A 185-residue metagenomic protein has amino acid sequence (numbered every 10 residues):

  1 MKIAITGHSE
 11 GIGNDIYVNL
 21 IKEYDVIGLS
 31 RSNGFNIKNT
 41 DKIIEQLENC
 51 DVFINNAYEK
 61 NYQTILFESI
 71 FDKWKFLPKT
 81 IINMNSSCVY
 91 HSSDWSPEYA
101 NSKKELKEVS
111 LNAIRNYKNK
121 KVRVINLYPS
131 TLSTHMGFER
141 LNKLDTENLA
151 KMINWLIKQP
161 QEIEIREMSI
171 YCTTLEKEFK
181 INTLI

Functional and structural regions predicted by a protein language model:
I3-K22: N-terminal Rossmann NAD(P)H-binding glycine-rich loop of SDR-like oxidoreductase domains
T6, C50-E59, F67, N83 (+1 more regions): Rossmann-fold scaffold of SDR-type NAD(P)-dependent oxidoreductases
E10, Y58-K60, S87: Flexible cofactor-recognition loop at the NAD(P)H-binding site of Rossmann-like short-chain dehydrogenase/reductase
D15, N19, R31, L47 (+2 more regions): Catalytic phosphate/metal-binding cores of nucleic-acid and nucleotide-processing enzymes, i.e., regions that mediate
D25-E45, Y58-I65: Adenosine-cofactor binding site in Rossmann-like domains, unifying the SAM/SAH pocket of S-adenosylmethionine-dependent
Y62, K75, K79-N119, Y128-T134 (+1 more regions): Catalytic loop of short-chain dehydrogenase/reductase
F67-F71, V109-S110, A150-I153: Short-chain dehydrogenase/reductase
N126-L127, E139-I185: C-terminal helical subdomain
